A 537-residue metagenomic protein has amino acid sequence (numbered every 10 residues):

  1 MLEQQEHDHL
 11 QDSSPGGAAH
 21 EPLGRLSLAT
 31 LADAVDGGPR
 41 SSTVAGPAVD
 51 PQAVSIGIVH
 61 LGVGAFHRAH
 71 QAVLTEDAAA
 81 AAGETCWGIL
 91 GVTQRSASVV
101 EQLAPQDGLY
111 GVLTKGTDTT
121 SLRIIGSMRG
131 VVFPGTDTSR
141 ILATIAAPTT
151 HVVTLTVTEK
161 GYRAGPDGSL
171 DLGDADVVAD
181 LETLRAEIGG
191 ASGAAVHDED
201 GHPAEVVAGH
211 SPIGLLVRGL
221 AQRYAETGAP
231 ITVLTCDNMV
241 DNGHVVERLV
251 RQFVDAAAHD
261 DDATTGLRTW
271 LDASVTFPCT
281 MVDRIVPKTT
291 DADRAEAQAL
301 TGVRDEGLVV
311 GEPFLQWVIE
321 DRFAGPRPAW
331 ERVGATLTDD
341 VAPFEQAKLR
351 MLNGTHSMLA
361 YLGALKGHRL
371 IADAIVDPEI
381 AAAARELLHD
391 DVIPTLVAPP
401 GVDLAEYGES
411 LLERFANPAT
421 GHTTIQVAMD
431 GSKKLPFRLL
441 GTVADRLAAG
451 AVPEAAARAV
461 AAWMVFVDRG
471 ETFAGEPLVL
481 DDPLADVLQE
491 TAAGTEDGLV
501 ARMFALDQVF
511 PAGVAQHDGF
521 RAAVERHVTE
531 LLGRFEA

Functional and structural regions predicted by a protein language model:
L2-A537: Substrate/ligand-engaging "lid" and interaction regions
